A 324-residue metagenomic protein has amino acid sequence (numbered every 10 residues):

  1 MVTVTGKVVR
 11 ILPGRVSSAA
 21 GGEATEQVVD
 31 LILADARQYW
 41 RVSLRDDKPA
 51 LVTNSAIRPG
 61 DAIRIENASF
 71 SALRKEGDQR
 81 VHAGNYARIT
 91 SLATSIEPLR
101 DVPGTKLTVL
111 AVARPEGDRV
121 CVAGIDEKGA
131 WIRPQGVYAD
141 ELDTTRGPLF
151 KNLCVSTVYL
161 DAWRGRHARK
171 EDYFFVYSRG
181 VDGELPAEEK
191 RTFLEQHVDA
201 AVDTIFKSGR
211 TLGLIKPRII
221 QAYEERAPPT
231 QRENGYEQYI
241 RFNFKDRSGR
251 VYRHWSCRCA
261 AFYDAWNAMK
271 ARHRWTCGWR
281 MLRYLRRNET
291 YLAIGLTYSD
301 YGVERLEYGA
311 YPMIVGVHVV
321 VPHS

Functional and structural regions predicted by a protein language model:
M1-G104, K128-R133, A139-R166, E171-E184 (+3 more regions): Single-stranded nucleic acid-binding proteins centered on OB/S1-type folds and their adjacent low-complexity
M1-T25, R100-D118, T204-H254, C259: Structural detector for short beta-strands of small beta-barrel domains
D30-I32, A123, R241-N243: Residue-level detector of beta-strand face positions
R41, T105-Y138, Y252-N267: S1/OB-fold single-stranded RNA-binding interface
A56-D61, R100, E188-Q196, A200 (+1 more regions): Polar/charged alpha-helical tracts
Y159-I215: Structured domain cores in non-transmembrane regions
G209-S324: Conserved active-site/ligand-binding neighborhood in enzyme cores
